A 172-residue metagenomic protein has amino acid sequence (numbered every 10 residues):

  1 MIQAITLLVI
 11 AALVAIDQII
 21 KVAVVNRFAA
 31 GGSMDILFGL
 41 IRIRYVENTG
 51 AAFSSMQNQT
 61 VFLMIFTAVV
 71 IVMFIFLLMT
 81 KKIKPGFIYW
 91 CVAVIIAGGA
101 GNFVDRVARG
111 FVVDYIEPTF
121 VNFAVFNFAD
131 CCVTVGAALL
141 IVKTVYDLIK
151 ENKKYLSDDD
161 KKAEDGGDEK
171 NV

Functional and structural regions predicted by a protein language model:
M1-V172: Alpha-helical transmembrane bundles and membrane-interface segments of multipass inner-membrane proteins
